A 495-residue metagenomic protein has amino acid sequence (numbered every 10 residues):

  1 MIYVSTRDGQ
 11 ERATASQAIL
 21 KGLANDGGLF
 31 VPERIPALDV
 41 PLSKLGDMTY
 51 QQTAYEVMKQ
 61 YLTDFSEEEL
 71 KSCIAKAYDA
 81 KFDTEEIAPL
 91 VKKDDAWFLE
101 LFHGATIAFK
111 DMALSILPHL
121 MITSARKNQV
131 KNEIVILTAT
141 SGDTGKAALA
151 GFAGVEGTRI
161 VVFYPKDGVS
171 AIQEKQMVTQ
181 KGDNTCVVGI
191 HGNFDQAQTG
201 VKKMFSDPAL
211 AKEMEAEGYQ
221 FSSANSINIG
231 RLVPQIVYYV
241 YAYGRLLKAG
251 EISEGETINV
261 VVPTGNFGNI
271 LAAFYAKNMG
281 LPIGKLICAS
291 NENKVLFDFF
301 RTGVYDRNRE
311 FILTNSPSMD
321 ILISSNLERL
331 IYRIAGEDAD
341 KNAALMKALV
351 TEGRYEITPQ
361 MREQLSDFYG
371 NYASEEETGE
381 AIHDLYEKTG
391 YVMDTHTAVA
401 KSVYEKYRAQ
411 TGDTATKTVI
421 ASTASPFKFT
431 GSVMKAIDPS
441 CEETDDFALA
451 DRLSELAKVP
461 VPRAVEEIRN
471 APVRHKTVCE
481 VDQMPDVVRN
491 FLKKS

Functional and structural regions predicted by a protein language model:
M1-S495: PLP-dependent amino-acid enzyme catalytic core
